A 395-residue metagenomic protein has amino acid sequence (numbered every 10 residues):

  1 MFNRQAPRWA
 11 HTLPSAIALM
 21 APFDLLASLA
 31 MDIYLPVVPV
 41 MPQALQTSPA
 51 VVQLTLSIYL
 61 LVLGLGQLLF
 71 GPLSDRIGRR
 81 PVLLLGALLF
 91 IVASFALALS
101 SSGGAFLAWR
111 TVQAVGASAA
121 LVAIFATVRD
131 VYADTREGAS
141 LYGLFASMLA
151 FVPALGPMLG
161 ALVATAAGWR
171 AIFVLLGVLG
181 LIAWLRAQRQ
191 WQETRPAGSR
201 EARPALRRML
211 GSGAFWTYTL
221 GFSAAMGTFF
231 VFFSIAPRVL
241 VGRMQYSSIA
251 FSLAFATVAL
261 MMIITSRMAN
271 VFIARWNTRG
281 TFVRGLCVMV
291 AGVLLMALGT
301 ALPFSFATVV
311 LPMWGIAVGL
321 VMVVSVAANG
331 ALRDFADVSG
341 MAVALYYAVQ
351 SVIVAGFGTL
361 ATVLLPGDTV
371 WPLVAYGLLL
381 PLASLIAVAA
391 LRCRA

Functional and structural regions predicted by a protein language model:
F2-A10, Q192-T219: Juxtamembrane intracellular "pre-TM" segments in multi-pass secondary transporters
L65-G104: Conserved MFS/SLC helix-loop-helix module at the cytosolic interface between two early adjacent transmembrane helices
Q67-G78, T265-R279: Helix-to-loop junctions at the C-terminal end of transmembrane segments in multipass secondary transporters
L89, A93-A96, G104-Q113, A307-M313: Paired small-residue
G103, W109-F151: Cytoplasmic helix-loop-helix junction between adjacent transmembrane helices in 12-TM secondary transporters
A105, G143-R189: Helix-loop-helix hairpin linking two adjacent transmembrane segments in secondary transporters
G280-A327: C-terminal transmembrane helical hairpin of 12-TM major facilitator-type secondary transporters
G330-T369, Y376-G377: A late C-terminal transmembrane helix in Major Facilitator Superfamily
